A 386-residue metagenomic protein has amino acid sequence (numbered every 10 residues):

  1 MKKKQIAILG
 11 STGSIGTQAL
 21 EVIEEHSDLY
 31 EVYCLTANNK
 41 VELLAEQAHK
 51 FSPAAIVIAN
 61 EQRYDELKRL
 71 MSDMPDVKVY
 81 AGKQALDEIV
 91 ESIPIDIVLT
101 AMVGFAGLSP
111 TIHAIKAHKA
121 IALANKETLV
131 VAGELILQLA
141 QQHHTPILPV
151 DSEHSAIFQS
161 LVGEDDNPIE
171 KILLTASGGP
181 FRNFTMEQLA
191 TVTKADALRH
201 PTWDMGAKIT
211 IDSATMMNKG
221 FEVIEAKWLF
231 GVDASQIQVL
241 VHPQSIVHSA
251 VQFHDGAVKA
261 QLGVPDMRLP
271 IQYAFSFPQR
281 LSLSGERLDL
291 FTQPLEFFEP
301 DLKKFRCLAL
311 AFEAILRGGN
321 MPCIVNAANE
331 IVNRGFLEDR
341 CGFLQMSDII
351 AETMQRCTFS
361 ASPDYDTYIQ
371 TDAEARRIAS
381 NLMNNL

Functional and structural regions predicted by a protein language model:
M1-L386: Catalytic, metal-anchored helix/loop core of enzyme active sites in primary metabolism
